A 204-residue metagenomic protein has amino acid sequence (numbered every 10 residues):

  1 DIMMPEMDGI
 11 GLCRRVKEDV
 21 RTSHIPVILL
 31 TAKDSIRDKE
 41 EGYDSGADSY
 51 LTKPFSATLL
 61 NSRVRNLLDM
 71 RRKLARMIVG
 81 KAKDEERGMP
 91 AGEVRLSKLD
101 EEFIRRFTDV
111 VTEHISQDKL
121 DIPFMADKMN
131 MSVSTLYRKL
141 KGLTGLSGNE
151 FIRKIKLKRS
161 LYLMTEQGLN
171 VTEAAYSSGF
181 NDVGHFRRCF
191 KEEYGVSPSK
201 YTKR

Functional and structural regions predicted by a protein language model:
M4, G42: Receiver (REC) domain active-site loop signature in two-component systems and cognate sites in sensor histidine kinases
P5, R14, S23, S35 (+1 more regions): The feature encodes the CheY-like receiver
F55-V64, L68, R76: C-terminal output helix
L60, L136, L140, H185-F186 (+1 more regions): Short hydrophobic/aromatic patch on the recognition helix
G142-N181, K203-R204: Terminal helix-turn-helix DNA-binding modules in bacterial transcription factors
